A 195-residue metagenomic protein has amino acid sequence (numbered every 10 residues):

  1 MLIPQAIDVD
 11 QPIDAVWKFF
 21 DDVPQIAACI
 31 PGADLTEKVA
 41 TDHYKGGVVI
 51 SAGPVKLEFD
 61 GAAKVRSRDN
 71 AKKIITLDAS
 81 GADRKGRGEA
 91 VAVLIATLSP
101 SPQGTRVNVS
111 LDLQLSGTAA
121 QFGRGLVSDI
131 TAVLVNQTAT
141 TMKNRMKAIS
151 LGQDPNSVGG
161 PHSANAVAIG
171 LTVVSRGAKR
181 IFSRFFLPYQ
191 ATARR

Functional and structural regions predicted by a protein language model:
M1-H43, G47, S51-G53, H162-R195: Hydrophobic ligand-binding cavity/cleft-lining segments
L2-A6, H43-K45, D60, I74 (+2 more regions): Intrinsic-disorder/low-complexity, polar/charged segments enriched in Ser/Thr/Lys/Arg/Asp/Glu/Gln
P12, T41, N70-A71, S101-Q103: Short strand-connecting beta-turns/loops that link adjacent beta-strands
V16-F20, I26, V65, V109 (+1 more regions): Hydrophobic pocket/interface hotspot
K38-G81, A193: Glycine-rich portal/gate segments that line the openings of hydrophobic small-molecule binding cavities
S67, G81-I130: Beta-strand/loop substructures that line and gate deep hydrophobic ligand-binding cavities in soluble
T118-D154: A conserved amphipathic terminal alpha-helix motif
M146-I169: Intrinsically disordered, low-complexity linkers and terminal tails enriched in Pro/Gly and often acidic or mixed-charge
